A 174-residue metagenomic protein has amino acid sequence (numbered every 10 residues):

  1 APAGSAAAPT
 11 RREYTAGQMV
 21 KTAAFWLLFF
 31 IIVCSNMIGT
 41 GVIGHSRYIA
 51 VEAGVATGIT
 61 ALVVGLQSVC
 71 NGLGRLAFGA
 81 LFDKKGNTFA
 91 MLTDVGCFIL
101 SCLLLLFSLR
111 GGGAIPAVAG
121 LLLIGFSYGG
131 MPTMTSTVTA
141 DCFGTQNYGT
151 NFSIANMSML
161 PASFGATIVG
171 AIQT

Functional and structural regions predicted by a protein language model:
Y14-F78, G165-V169: Extracytoplasmic gate region of multi-pass secondary transporters
V33, P116-G130: Hydrophobic core of transmembrane alpha-helices in multi-pass small-molecule transporters, especially MFS/SLC-type
T57-A61, T145-A155: Loop-to-transmembrane helix entry/capping segments in MFS-fold secondary transporters and related SLC/MFSD carriers
C70-G74, S127, S158-A162: MFS transmembrane alpha-helix packing/gate-lining sites
R75-G86, Q173: Helix-to-loop junctions at the C-terminal end of transmembrane segments in multipass secondary transporters
K84-V95: Cytoplasmic membrane-interface "Motif A"-like loop-to-helix N-cap segments of 12-TM Major Facilitator Superfamily
C97-R110: C-terminal ends and interior cores of transmembrane alpha-helices in multi-pass membrane transporters/permeases
G130-F143: Intracellular juxtamembrane helix-capping segments at the cytosolic ends of symmetry-related transmembrane helices
